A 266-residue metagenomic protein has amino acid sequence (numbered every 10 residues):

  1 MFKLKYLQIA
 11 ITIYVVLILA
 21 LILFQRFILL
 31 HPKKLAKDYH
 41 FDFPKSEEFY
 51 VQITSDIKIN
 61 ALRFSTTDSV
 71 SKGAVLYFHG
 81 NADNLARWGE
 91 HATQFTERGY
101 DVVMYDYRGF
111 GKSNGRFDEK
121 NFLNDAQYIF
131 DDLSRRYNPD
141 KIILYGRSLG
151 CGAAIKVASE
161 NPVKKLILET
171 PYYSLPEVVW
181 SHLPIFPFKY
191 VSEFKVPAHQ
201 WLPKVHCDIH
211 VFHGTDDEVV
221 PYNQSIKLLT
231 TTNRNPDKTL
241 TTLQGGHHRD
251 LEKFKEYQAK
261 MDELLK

Functional and structural regions predicted by a protein language model:
K3-I53: An N-terminal hydrophobic leader/cap segment in hydrolases
T54-D132, G152: Membrane-embedded segments
H91, A198, C207, P221-T230: Short alpha-helix in the alpha/beta-hydrolase fold that links the catalytic acid
D132-R135, P139-L183: Primarily recognizes the serine-hydrolase "nucleophile elbow" in alpha/beta-hydrolase and SGNH/GDSL folds
P187-W201, H206-C207: Active-site nucleophile elbow and catalytic-triad environment of alpha/beta-hydrolase enzymes
V205, V211-H213, D217: Short beta-strand/loop motif that positions the catalytic acidic residue of the alpha/beta-hydrolase fold
D216-V220, H248-R249: Acidic catalytic loop of the alpha/beta-hydrolase fold
K227, R234-K266: C-terminal catalytic histidine-bearing segment of alpha/beta-hydrolase fold enzymes
